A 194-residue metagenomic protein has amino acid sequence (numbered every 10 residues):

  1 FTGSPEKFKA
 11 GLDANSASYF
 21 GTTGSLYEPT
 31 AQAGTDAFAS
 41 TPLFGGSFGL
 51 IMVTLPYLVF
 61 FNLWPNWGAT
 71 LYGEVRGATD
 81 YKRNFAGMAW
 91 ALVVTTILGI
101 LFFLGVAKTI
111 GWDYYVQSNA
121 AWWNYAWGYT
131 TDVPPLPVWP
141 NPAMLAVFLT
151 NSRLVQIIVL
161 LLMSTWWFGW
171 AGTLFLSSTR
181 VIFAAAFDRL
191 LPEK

Functional and structural regions predicted by a protein language model:
F1-A10, T23, T54-L63, F102-F103 (+1 more regions): Transmembrane-helix bundle segments that line or gate the permeation/cavity pathway in multi-pass membrane proteins
F1-F20, L63, F85-I97: Membrane-interface loop-to-helix entry segments
G3-M52, A146-N151: Transmembrane alpha-helical insertion/packing segments
S4-P5, F38-T41, G73-A78, Y115: Extracellular/lumenal inter-transmembrane loop segments of multi-pass membrane transporters
G24-Q32, G87-A171, L191-K194: TM-loop-TM module centered on a large, flexible mid-protein loop between adjacent transmembrane helices in multi-pass
M52-G73, S164-F183: Transmembrane alpha-helical segments in integral membrane proteins
L63-I100, T179-K194: Hydrophobic, small-residue-rich membrane helices and short re-entrant helix-turn-helix hairpins that build
